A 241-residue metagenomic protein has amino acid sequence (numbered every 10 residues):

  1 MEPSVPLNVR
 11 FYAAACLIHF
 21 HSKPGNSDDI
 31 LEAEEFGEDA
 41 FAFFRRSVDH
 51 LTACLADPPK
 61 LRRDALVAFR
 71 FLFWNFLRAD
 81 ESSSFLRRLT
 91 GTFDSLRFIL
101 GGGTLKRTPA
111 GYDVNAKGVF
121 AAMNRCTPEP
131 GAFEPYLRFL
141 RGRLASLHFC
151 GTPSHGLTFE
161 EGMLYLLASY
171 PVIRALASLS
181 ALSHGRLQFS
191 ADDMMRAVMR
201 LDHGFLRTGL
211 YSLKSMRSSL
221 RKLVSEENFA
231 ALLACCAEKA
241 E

Functional and structural regions predicted by a protein language model:
E2-E241: Hydrophobic, aromatic-lined core segments that form the binding pocket/scaffold for planar heteroaromatic ligands
